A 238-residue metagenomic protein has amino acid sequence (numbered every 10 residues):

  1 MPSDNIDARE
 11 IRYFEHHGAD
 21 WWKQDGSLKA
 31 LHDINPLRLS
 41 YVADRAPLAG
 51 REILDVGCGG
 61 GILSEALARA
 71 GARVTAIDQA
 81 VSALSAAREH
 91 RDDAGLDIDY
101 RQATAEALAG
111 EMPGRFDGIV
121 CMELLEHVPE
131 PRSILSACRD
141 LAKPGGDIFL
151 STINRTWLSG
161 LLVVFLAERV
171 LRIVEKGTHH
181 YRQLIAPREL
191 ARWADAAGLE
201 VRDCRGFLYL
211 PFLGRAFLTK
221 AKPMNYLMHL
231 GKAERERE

Functional and structural regions predicted by a protein language model:
M1-W22: N-terminal, positively charged/glycine-rich alpha-helical extensions of SAM-dependent methyltransferases
H32-A49: Conserved alpha-helix/loop element of class I SAM-dependent methyltransferases that forms part of the SAM/SAH-binding
G57-G59: Class I SAM-dependent methyltransferase "Motif I" SAM/SAH-binding loop
I62-A107: Class I SAM-dependent methyltransferase SAM/SAH-binding core
V120: A conserved beta-strand element that flanks and buttresses the S-adenosyl-L-methionine
R132-P144: A short glycine-rich, Lys/Arg-flanked "PGG" loop and its adjoining helix->strand segment in the class I
F149-L171: Conserved class I S-adenosyl-L-methionine
R172-E189: Acceptor-substrate binding/catalytic loop of class I
